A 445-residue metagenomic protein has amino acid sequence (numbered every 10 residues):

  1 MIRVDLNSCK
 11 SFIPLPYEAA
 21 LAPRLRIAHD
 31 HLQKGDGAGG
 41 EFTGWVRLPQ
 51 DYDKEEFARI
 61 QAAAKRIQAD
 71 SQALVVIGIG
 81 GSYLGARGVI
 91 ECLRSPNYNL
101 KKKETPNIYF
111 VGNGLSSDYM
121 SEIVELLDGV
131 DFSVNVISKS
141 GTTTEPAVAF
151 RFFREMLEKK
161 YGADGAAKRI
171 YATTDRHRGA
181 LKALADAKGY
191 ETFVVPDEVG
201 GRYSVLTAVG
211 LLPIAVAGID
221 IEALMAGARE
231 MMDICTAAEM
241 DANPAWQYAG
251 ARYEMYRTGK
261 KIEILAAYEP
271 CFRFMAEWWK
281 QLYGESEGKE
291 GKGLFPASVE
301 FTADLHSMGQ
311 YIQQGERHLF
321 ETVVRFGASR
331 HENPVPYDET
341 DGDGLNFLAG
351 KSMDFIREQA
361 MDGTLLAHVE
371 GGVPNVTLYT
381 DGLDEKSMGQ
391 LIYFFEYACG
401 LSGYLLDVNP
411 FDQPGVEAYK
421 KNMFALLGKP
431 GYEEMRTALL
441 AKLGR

Functional and structural regions predicted by a protein language model:
M1-K65, Y337-F347, M435-R445: Extended, charge-enriched "interface" segments that sit outside catalytic cores
R59-Q72, I123-D131, R252-K261, I312-R317: Glycine-rich phosphate/diphosphate-binding loops that line cofactor/substrate pockets in enzymes
K65-A238, A425: Glycine-rich phosphate-binding loops that contact phosphosugars or nucleotide phosphates
E91-R94, V124-L127, R151-F153, D186-K188 (+4 more regions): Short, solvent-exposed amphipathic alpha-helical segments in soluble enzyme and RNA/protein-processing domains
S138-T143, P213-I219, C271, A328-R330 (+2 more regions): A generic structural motif
K159-T322, G327-R330, G415-R445: Active-site phosphate/pyrophosphate-binding segments
A297-D384: Helicase-primase coupling helices
L378, G382-R445: C-terminal helical/tail subdomains of lipid-metabolizing enzymes
